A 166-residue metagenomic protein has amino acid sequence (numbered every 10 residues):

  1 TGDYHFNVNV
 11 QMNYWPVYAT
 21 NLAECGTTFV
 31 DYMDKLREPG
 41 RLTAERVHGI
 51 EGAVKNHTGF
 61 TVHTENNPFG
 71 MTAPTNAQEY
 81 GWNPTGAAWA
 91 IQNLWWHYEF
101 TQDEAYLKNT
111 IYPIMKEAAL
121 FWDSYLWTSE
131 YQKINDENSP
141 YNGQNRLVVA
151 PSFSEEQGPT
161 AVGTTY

Functional and structural regions predicted by a protein language model:
T1-F6, N56-N109, D123-Y166: The feature captures the catalytic groove of carbohydrate-active enzymes
N9, L22-F29, G86, A90-N93 (+2 more regions): Stable alpha-helical elements in mature extracytoplasmic
V10-F60: Carboxylate/His-rich catalytic cores and anion/metal-binding grooves
Q11, N21-L22, P39, N67 (+3 more regions): Residue-level detector of solvent-exposed, low-hydrophobicity positions
A19-V30, R37, Y98-P113, E130-Y131: Structural helix-adjacent loops and short alpha-helical linkers that scaffold large soluble proteins
V30-A44, I114-E130: Long, well-ordered core segments of solenoidal/helical folds
